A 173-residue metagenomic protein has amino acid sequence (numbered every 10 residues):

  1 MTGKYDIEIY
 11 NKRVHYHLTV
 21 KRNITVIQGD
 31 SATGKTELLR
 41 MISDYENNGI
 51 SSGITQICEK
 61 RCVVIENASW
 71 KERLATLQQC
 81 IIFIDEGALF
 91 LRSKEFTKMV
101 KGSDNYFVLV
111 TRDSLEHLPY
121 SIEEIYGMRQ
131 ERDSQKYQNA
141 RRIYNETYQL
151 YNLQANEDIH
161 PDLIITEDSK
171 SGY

Functional and structural regions predicted by a protein language model:
M1-Y16, N139: N-terminal pre-Walker A segment at the start of P-loop NTPase domains
S31: The conserved Walker
K35: Conserved lysine of the Walker
L38-R40: Post-Walker A alpha-helix
D44-T55: Post-Walker A helix-loop "phosphate-sensing" segment adjacent to the P-loop in P-loop NTPases
E66-K94: Conserved P-loop NTPase "ATPase switch" module shared by AAA+ and STAND
F83-D85, D104-E116: Structural recognition of the conserved hydrophobic beta-strand(s) that form the central parallel beta-sheet of P-loop
H117-Y173: RecA-like P-loop NTPase motor core
